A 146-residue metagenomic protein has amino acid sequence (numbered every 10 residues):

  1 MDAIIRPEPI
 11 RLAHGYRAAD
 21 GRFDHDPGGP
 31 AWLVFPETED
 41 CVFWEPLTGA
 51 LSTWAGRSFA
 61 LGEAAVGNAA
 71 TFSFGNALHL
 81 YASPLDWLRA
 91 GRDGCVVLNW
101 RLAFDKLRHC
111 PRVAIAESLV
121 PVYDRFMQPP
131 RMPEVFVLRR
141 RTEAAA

Functional and structural regions predicted by a protein language model:
M1-A31, A144-A146: TOPRIM metal-binding catalytic domain and adjacent DNA-binding surface shared by DnaG-type primases
I4-I5, I10, V42, V97-L98 (+1 more regions): Weak global preference for isoleucine
A18-R112: Phosphate-handling DNA/RNA-contact segment within nucleic-acid enzymes
G91-D93, Q128-M132: Short, surface-exposed basic-aromatic patches at helix termini and helix-loop junctions that form
L98-L102, M132-A146: A generic structural motif
C110-P130: Acidic beta-strand-to-loop metal/phosphate-binding motif
